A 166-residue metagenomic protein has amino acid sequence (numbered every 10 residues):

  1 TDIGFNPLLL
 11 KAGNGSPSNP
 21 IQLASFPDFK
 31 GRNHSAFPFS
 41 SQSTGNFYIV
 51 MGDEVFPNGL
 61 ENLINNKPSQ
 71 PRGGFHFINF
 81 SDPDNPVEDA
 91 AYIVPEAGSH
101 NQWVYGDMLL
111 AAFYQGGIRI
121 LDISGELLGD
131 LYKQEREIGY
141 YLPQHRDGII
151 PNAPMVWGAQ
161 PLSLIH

Functional and structural regions predicted by a protein language model:
T1-I165: Feature marking well-ordered beta-strand scaffolds used for ligand recognition
